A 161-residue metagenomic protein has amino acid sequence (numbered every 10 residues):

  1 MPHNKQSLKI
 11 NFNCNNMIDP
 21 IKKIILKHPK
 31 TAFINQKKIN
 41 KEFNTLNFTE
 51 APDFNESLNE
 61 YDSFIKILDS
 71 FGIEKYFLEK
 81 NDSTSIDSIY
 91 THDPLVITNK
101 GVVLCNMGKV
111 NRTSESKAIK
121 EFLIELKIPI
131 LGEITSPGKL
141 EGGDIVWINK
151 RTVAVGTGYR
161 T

Functional and structural regions predicted by a protein language model:
M1-T161: The feature marks the mature, well-folded catalytic cores of soluble enzymes
